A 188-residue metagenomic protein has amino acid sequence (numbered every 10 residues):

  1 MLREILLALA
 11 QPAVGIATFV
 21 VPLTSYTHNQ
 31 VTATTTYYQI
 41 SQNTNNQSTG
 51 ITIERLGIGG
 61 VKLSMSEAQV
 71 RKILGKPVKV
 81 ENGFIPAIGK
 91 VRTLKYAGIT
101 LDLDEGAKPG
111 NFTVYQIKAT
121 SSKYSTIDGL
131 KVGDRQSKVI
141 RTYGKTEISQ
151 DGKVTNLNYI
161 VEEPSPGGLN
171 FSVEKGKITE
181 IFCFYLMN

Functional and structural regions predicted by a protein language model:
M1-Y26: Sec-dependent N-terminal signal peptides
R3, V61-K62: Domain-level detector for secreted/extracellular nuclease and nuclease-toxin modules, and for the ENPP-like C-terminal
V20-I40: Signal peptide processing junction and immediate N-terminal pro/mature segment of secreted/exported proteins
A33-V61: N-terminal low-complexity, Pro/Thr/Ser-rich intrinsically disordered segments that act as propeptides or flexible
N43-I53, Q69-L74, G110-Q116: Primary recognition of N-terminal secretory signal peptides and signal-anchoring hydrophobic helices
I58-V61, S125-L130: Short aromatic-glycine motifs in intrinsically disordered, low-complexity regions
M65-G110, S122, L130-N188: A cross-family detector of function-defining hotspots
Y115, A119-Y124: A low-complexity, Ser/Thr/Gly/Pro-enriched, surface-exposed linker/loop concept that marks segments flanking
